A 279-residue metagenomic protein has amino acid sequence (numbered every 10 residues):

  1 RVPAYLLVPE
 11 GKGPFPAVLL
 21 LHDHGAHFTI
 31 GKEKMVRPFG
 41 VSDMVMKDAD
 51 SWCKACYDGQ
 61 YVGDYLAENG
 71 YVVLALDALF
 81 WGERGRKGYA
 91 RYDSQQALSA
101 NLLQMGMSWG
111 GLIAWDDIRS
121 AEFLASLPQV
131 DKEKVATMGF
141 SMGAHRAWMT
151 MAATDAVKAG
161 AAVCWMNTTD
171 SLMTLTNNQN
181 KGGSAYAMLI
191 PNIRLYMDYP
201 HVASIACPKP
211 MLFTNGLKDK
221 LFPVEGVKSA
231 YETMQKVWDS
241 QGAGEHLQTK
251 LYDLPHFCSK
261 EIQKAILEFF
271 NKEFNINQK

Functional and structural regions predicted by a protein language model:
P3-A4, P14-G25: Short beta-strand element of the alpha/beta-hydrolase
H22-W115, E122-S126, L172-T174: Cap/lid segment of the alpha/beta-hydrolase catalytic domain
N101-Q104, L112, R119, A159-A203 (+2 more regions): Mobile cap/lid helix-loop segments that gate and shape the active-site cleft of serine hydrolases
Q129-S141: Alpha/beta-hydrolase fold nucleophile elbow
G139-M151: Glycine-rich nucleophile elbow surrounding the catalytic serine of serine-hydrolase chemistry
A206, F213-N215: Short beta-strand/loop motif that positions the catalytic acidic residue of the alpha/beta-hydrolase fold
K218-F222, H256-F257: Acidic catalytic loop of the alpha/beta-hydrolase fold
E232-T233, V237-K279: C-terminal catalytic histidine-bearing segment of alpha/beta-hydrolase fold enzymes
